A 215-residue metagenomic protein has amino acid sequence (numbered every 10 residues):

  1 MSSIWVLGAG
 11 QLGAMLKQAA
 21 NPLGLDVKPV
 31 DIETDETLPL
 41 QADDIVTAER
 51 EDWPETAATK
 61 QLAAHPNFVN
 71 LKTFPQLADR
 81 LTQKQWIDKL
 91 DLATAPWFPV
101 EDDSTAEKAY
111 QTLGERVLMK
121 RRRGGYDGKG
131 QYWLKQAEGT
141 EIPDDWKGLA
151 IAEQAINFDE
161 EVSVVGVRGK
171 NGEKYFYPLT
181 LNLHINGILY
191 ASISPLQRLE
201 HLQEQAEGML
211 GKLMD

Functional and structural regions predicted by a protein language model:
M1-Q85, S104: ATP-binding N-terminal substructure of ATP-dependent carboxylate-amine bond-forming enzymes
V27, N67, T94-A95, V117 (+1 more regions): Hydrophobic anchor at the start of a short beta-strand that flanks the dinucleotide cofactor-binding loop
E36-A42, T59-K60, E107-T112, E138-D145: Short amphipathic alpha-helix with an adjacent loop that forms part of the alpha/beta core around
V46-A48, A95-P96, I151-E153: Short catalytic-loop micro-motif centered on adjacent basic/acidic residues
E51-W53, R122-G124, V167: Short glycine-rich anion-binding loops that position phosphate/pyrophosphate groups of nucleotides and phosphorylated
L71-Y132, A137: A conserved helix-loop-beta module that forms one wall/lid of the active-site cleft in ATP-utilizing catalytic domains
G130, L134-D215: Internal nucleotide-binding/catalytic subdomain
